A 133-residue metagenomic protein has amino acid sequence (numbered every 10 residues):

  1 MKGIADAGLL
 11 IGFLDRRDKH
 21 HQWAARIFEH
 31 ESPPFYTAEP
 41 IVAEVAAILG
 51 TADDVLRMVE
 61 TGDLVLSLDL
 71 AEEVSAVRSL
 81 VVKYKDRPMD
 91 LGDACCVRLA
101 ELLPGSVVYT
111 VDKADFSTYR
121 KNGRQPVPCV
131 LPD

Functional and structural regions predicted by a protein language model:
M1-D18: Metal-dependent nucleic-acid phosphoesterase active-site entry motif
K2-D6, T37-A38, M89-D90, P126-D133: Histidine- and aromatic-rich ligand-binding microenvironments
A5, W23-A52, V65-L70: PIN/NYN-family metal-dependent endoribonuclease catalytic core
G8-L9, P40, A114: Alpha-helix/helix-capping structural signal
G12-L14, I48, M58, Y119: Residues that scaffold the ATP/ADP-binding catalytic core of kinase and kinase-like folds
L14-H20, G50-V55, E101-Y109: Short helix-capping/linker segments at secondary-structure and domain boundaries
S67-K113: Active-site neighborhoods of divalent-metal-dependent phosphate/nucleic-acid chemistry enzymes
P104-D133: Acidic, PIN/NYN-like endoribonuclease modules and their adjacent C-terminal/linker elements
